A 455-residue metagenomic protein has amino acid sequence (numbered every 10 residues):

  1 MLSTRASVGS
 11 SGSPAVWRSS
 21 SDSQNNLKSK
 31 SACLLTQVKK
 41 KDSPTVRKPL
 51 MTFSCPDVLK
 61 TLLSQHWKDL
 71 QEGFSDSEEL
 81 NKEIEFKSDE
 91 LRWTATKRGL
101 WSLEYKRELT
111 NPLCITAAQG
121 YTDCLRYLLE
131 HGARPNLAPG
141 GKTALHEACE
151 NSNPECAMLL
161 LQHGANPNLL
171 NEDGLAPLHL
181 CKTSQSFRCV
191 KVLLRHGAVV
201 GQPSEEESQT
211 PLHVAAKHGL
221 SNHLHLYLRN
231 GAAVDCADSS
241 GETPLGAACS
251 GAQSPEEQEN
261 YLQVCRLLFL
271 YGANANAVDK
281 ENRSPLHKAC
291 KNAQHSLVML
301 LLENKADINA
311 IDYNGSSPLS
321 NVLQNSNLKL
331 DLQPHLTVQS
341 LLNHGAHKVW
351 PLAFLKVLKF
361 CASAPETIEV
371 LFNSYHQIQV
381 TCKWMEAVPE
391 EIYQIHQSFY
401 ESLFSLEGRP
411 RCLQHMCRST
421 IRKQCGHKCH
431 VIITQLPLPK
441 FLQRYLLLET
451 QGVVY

Functional and structural regions predicted by a protein language model:
L2-K30, F53-S54, Q65, E90 (+3 more regions): Cullin-RING E3 adaptor/co-adaptor recruitment helices
E83, Y105, L137-A138, L170 (+5 more regions): Ankyrin-repeat boundary/linker signal
E108, G140-G141, E172-D173, E206-E207 (+3 more regions): Ankyrin repeat start-site detector
